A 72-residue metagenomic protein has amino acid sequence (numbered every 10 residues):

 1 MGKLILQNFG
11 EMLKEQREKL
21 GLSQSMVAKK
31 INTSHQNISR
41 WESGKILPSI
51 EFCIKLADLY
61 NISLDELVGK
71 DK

Functional and structural regions predicted by a protein language model:
M1-K19: A short, Lys/Arg-rich alpha-helix, primarily the initiator
M1-L4, D58, V68-K72: Short, charged recognition helix plus adjacent turn of helix-turn-helix-like nucleic-acid-binding domains
E18, K29, D58: Alpha-helical residues within the helix-turn-helix
G21-R40: Short alpha-helical DNA-recognition segment
S43: Short, conserved catalytic or interaction motifs in soluble domains
E51-E66: DNA major-groove recognition helix of helix-turn-helix/homeodomain DNA-binding modules
